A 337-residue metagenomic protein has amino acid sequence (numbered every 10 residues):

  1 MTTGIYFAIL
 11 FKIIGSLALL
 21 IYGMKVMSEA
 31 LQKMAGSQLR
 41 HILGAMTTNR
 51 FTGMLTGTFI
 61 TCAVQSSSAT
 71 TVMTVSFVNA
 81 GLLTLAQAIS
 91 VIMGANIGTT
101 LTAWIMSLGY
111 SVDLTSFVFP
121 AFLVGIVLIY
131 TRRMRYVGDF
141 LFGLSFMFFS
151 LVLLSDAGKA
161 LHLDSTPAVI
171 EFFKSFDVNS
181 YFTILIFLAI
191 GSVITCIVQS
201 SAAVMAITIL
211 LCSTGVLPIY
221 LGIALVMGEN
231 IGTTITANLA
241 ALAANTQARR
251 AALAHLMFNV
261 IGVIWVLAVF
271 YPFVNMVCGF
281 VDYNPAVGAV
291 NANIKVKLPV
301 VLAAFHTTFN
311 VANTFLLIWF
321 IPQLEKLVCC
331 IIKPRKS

Functional and structural regions predicted by a protein language model:
T2-R50, L141-V193, L211: Helix-loop-helix hairpins and the membrane-proximal interhelical loops of multi-pass alpha-helical transport proteins
F7, F11, I89-S90, M134 (+12 more regions): Alpha-helical transmembrane segments of multi-pass inner-membrane proteins, especially transporters/permeases
K12-K25, G57-T61, A121-Y130, G143-L154 (+4 more regions): Hydrophobic core segments of alpha-helical transmembrane domains in multi-pass membrane transport and ion-translocation
L17, S37, H41, A45 (+12 more regions): Alpha-helical transmembrane segments of multi-pass membrane proteins, especially transporters and channels
M46-M73, Y181-I207: Hydrophobic alpha-helical transmembrane segments of multi-pass integral membrane proteins, predominantly secondary
T61-A63, V72-N96, W104-S116, A121 (+5 more regions): Membrane-interfacial helix-loop connectors
T61-S68, I89-A103, D113-S116, M147 (+4 more regions): Membrane-embedded alpha-helical segments of transport systems, primarily multispan ion/solute transporters
L151, G158-K159, L163-V178, A243-S337: Transmembrane alpha-helical segments and their short flanking loops that form helix-hairpins/helix-helix interfaces
